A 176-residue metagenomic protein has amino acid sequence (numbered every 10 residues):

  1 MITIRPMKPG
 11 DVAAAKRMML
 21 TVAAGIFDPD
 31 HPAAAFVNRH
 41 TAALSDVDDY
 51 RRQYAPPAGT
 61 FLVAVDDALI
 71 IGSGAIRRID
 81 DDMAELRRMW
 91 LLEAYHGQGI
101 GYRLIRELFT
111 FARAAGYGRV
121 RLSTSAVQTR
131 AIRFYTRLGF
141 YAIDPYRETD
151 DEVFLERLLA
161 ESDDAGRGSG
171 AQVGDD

Functional and structural regions predicted by a protein language model:
T3-P9, L20-Y50: Conserved GNAT-fold acetyl-CoA-binding loop/helix
S45-V63: A short helix-loop-beta-strand connector motif used in the catalytic cores of GNAT acetyltransferases and, in some
P56-P57, R78-R87, H96, T149-E152: A conserved beta-turn-beta hairpin within the catalytic core of GNAT-like acetyltransferases that forms part
V63, L69-R77, E85, W90: Conserved beta-strand in the GNAT
R78, L92-Q98, A126-V127: Active-site acidic-Proline motif in GNAT/NAT acetyltransferases
L91, G97-T110, R133-R137: Conserved acetyl-CoA-binding loop-helix of GNAT-fold acetyltransferases
G118-G139, D144-D176: C-terminal "cap" of GNAT-fold acetyltransferases
